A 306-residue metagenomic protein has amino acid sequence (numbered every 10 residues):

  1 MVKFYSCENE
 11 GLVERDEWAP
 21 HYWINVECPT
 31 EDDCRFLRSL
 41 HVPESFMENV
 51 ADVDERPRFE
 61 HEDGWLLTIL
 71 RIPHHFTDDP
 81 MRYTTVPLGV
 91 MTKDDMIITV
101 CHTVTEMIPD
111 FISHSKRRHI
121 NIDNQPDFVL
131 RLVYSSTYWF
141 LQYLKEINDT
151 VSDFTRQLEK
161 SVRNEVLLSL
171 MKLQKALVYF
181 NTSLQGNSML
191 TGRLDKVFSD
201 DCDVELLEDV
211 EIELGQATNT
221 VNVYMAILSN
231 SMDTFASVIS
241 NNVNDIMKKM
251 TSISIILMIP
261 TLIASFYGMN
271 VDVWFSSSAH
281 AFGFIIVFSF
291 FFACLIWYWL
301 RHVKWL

Functional and structural regions predicted by a protein language model:
M1-D201, L206-D209, E213-T220, W305-L306: Peripheral, non-transmembrane regulatory/ligand-interaction domains of membrane transport proteins
F36, G215-L306: Hydrophobic alpha-helical transmembrane segments and their immediately adjacent juxtamembrane loops
